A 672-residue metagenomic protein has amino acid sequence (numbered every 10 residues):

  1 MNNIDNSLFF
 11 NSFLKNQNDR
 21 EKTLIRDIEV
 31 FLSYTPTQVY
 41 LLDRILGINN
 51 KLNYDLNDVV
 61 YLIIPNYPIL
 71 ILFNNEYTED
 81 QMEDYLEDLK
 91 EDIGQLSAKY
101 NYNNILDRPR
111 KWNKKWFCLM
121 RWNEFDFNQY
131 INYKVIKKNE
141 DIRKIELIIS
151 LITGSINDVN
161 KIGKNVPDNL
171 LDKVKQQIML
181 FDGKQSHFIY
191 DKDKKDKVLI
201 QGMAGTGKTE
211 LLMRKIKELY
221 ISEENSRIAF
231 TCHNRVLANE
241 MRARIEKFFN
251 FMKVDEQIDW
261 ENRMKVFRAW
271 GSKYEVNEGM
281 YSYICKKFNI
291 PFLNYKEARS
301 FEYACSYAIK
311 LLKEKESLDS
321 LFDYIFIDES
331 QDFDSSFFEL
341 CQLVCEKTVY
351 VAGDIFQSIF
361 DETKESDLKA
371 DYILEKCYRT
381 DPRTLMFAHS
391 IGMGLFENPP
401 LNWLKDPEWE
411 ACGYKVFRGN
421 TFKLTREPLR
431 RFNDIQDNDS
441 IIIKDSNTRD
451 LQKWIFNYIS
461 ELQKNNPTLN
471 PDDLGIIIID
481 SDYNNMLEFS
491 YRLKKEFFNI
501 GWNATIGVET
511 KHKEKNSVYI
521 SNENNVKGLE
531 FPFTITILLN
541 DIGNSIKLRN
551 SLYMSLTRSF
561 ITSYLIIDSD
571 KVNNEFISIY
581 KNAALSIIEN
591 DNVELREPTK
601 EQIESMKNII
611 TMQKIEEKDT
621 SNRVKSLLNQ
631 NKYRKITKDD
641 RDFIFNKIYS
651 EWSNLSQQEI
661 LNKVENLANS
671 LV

Functional and structural regions predicted by a protein language model:
M1-V672: The feature marks helicase ATPase cores and/or their adjacent C-terminal helical subdomains in SF1/SF2/AAA+ helicases
